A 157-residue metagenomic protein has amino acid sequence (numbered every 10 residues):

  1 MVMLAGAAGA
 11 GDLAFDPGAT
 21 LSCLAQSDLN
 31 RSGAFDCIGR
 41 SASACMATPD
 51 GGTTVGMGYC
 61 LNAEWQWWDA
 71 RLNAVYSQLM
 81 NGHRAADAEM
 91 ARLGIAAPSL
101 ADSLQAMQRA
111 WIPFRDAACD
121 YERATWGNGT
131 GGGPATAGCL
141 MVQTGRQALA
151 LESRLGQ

Functional and structural regions predicted by a protein language model:
M1-M3: Sec-dependent signal peptide recognition, specifically the positively charged N-region followed immediately by
A5-A7: N-terminal signal peptide c-region/cleavage motif recognized by signal peptidases
G9-Q157: N-terminal alpha-helical modules
